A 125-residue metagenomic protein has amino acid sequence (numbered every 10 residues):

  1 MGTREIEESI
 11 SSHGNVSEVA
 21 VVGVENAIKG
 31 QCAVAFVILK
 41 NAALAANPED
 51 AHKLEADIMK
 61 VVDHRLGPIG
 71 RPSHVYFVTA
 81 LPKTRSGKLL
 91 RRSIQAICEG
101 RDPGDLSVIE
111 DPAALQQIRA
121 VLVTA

Functional and structural regions predicted by a protein language model:
M1-V24, G70: Core catalytic subdomain of AMP-forming adenylate-forming
R4, G14-S17, H52, A56 (+1 more regions): Residues in well-ordered alpha-helical elements
A20-N26, V34-I38, M59-A125: Conserved C-terminal "lid"/linker of ANL adenylate-forming enzymes
Q31: Glycine/proline-rich active-site loop of Rossmann-fold NAD(P)-dependent oxidoreductases
L39-A45: Structural beta->alpha junctions
E49-D63: Short amphipathic alpha-helices in soluble, non-transmembrane regions that often serve as interface/regulatory elements
